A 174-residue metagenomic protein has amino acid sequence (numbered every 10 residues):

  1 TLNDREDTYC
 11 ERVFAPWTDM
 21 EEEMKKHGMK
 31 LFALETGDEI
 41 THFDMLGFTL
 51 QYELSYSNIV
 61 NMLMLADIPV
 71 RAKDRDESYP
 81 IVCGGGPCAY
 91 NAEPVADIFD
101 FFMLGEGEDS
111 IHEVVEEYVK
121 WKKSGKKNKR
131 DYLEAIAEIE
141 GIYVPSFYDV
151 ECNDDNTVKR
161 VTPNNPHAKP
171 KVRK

Functional and structural regions predicted by a protein language model:
T1-D7: A short, Lys/Arg-enriched amphipathic alpha-helix followed by its capping loop at the start of a domain
D7-D19: A short beta-strand-loop structural module common to alpha/beta enzyme folds
P16-N164: Glycine-rich beta-alpha loop elements in corrinoid/cobalamin-binding modules across cobalamin-dependent enzymes
P166-K174: Short, intrinsically disordered, charge-balanced linker/junction segments flanking boundaries in proteins
